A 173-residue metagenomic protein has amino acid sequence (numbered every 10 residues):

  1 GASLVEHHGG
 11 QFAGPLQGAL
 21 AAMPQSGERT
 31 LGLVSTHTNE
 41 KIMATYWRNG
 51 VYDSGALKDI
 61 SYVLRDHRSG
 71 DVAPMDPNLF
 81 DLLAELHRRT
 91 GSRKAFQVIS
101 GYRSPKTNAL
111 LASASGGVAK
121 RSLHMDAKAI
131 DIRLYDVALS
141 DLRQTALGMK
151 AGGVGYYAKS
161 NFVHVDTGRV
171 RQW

Functional and structural regions predicted by a protein language model:
A2-M43: C-terminal segment of N-terminal export signals and the immediately downstream linker at the start of the mature
R29-V34, A114-W173: Catalytic cores and adjacent binding grooves of peptidoglycan-active enzymes
A44-T45, L110-S113, Q144: Short, solvent-exposed loop/turn and secondary-structure capping segments
T45-I99: Active-site acidic/histidine clusters and adjacent loop/turn architecture that either coordinate catalytic ions
V51, G55, Y102-A129: Short, surface-exposed glycine/acidic/tryptophan-bearing loops
L83-T90, K94, K106, D136 (+1 more regions): Sec/Tat-exported extracytoplasmic proteins
R93-Y102, G153-Y157: Surface-exposed patches in mature extracellular/periplasmic domains of secreted proteins
